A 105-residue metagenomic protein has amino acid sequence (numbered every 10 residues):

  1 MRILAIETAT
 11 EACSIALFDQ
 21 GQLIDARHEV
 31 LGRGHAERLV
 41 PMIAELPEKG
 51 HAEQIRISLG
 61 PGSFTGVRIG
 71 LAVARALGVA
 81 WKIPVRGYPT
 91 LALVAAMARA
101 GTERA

Functional and structural regions predicted by a protein language model:
R2-I6, A12-A105: Nucleotide and nucleotide-moiety/phosphate-recognizing core
